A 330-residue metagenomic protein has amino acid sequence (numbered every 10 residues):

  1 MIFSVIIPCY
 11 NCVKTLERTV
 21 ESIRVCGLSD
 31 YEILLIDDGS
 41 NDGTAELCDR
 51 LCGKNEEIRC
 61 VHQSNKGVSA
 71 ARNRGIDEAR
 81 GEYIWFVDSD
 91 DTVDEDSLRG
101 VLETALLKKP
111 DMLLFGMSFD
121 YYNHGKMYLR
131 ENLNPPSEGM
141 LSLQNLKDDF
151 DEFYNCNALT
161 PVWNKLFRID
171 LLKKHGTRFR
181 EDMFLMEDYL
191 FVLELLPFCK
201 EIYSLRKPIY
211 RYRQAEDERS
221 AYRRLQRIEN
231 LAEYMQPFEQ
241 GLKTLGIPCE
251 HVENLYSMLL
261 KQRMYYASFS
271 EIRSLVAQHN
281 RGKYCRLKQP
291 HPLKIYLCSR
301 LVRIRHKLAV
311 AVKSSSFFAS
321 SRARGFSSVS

Functional and structural regions predicted by a protein language model:
K14-E17, D42-R50, T92, D96: Acidic helix N-cap motif at the loop->helix transition within catalytic regions of sugar-transfer enzymes
E21-D30: Short, acidic, metal-binding catalytic loop of nucleotide-sugar glycosyltransferases
S22, D37-E46, S64: A conserved acidic beta->alpha catalytic loop
Q63-A79: Glycine-rich, basic loop-to-helix element that forms the pyrophosphate-binding segment of sugar-nucleotide handling
V68, S89-I202, Y210-Q226: Donor-binding/catalytic cores of nucleotide-activated saccharide and glycerol-phosphate transferases/polymerases
I84: Short aromatic/hydrophobic "clamp" motif used to bind/position activated sugar donors
K207-E216, A221-E253, Q262-Y284: Catalytic core of nucleotide-sugar-dependent glycosyltransferases
Q240, S268-S330: Membrane-interface aromatic/basic loop that binds lipid-linked glycans or pyrophosphate carriers, typified by
